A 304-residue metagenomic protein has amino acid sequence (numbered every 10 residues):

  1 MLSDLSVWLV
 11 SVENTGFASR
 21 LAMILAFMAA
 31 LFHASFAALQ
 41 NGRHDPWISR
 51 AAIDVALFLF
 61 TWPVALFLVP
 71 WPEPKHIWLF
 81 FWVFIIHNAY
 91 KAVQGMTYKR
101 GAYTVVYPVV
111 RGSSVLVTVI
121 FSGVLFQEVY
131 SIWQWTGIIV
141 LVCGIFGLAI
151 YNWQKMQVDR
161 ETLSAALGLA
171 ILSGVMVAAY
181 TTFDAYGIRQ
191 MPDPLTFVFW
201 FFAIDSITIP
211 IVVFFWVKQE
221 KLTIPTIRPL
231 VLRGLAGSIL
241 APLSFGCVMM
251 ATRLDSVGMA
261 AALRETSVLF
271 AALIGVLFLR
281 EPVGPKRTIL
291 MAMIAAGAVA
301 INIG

Functional and structural regions predicted by a protein language model:
L2-Y103, I150-I171, A203-A236, P242-L254 (+1 more regions): Membrane-interface interhelical linkers
S35, L39, V93, V117-F121 (+4 more regions): Hydrophobic side-chain positions within alpha-helical transmembrane segments of multi-pass secondary transporters
T61, V119-G123, W133-N152, K286-I303: Hydrophobic transmembrane alpha-helices of multi-pass small-molecule transport proteins
L66-P70, V124-L125, I150-Y151, M191 (+4 more regions): Helix-loop junctions at the membrane-solvent interface of multi-pass transporters, primarily the C-terminal
V69-P74, Q127-S131, Y186, R253-L254 (+1 more regions): Membrane-interface helix caps and helix-loop-helix hairpins in membrane proteins
I86, K99-L148, T196-F199, A203-I204 (+1 more regions): Specific alpha-helical transmembrane segments that line the substrate/conduction pathway and gating interfaces
L163-T196: Selected transmembrane alpha-helices and immediately adjacent juxtamembrane segments of polytopic inner-membrane
